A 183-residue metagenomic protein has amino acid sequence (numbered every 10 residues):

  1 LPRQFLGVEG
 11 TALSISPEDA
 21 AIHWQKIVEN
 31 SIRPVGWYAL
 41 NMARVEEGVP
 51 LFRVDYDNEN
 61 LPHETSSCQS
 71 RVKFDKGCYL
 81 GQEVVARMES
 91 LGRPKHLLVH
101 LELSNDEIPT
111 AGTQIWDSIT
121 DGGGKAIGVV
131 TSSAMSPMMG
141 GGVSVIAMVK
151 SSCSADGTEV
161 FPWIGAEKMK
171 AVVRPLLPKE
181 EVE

Functional and structural regions predicted by a protein language model:
L1-E102, E107-P109, A126, E181: Glycine-rich, acidic
N60, S66-V72, Y79-Q82, A86-E183: Glycine-rich, small/acidic residue-mixed loop/short-helix segments
